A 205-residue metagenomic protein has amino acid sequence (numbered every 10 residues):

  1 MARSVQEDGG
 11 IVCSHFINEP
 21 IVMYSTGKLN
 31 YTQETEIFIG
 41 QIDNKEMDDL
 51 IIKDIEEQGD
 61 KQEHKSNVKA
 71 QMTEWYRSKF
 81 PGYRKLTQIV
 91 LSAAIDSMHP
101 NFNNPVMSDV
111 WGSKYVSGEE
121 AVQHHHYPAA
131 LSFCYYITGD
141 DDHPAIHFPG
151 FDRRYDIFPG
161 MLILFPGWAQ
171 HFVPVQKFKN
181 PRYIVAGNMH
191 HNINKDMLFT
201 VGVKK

Functional and structural regions predicted by a protein language model:
A2-N103: Non-heme Fe(II)/2-oxoglutarate
N103-V175, N180-V203: Catalytic core of non-heme Fe(II) oxygenases with the double-stranded beta-helix
